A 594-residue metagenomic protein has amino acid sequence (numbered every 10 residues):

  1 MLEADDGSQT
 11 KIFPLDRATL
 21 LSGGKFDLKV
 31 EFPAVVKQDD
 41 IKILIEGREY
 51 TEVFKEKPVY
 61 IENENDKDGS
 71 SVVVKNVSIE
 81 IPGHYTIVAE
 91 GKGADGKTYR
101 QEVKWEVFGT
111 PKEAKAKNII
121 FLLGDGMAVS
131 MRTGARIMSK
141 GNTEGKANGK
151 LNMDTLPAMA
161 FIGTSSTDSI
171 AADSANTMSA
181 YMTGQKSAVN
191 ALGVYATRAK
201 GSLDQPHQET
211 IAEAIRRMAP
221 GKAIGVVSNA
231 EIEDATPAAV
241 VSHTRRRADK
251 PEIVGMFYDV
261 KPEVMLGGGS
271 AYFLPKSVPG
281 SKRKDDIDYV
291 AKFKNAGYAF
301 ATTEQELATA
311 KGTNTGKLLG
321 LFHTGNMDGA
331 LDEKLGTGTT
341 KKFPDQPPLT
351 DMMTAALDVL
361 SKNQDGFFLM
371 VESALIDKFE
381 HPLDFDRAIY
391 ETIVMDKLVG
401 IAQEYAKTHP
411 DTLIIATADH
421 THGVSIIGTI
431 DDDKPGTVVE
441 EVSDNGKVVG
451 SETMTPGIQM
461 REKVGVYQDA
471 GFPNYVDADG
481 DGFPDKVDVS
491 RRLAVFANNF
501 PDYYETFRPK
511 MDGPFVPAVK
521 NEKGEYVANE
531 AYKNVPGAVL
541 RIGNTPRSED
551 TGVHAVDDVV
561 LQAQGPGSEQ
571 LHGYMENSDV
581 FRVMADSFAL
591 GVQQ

Functional and structural regions predicted by a protein language model:
M1-L21: Short, compositionally biased P/S/T/A/G/V-rich stretches that sit at domain boundaries
F26-A34: Aromatic/hydrophobic beta-strand junction motif of beta-rich domains
L28, K57-I61, G69, K117-N118 (+3 more regions): A post-motif C-terminal structural segment
L44-E52, A94: Change "in extracellular beta-sheet-rich domains … of secreted and cell-surface proteins" to "in beta-sheet-rich domains
N76-H84: Surface-exposed, short loops/turns at beta-strand junctions within beta-sandwich domains
G83-G93: Short, aromatic- and glycine-rich surface loops/edge beta-strands on solvent-exposed regions
K97-A114: Short beta-strand elements
Q185-E263, G269: Extracytoplasmic mature domains of secreted/periplasmic and thylakoid-lumen proteins
